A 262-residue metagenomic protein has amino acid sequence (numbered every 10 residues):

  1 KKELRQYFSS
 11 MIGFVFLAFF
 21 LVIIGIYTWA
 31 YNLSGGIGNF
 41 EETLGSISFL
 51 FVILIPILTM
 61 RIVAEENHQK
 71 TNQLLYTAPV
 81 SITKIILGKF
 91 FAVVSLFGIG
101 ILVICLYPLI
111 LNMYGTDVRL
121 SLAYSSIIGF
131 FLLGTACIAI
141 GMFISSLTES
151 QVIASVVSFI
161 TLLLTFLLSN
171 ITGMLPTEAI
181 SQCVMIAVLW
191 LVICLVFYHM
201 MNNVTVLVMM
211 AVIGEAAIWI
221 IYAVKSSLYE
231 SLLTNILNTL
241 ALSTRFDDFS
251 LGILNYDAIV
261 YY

Functional and structural regions predicted by a protein language model:
K1-E66, F90, L106, Y198-M201 (+3 more regions): Hydrophobic alpha-helical transmembrane segments
K2-Q6, Q73-T77, N235-N238: Short amphipathic alpha-helical coupling elements at transmembrane boundaries
F8, P79, L147-T148, I253: Helix-loop interface residues and adjacent transmembrane-helix termini in multi-pass membrane transporters, primarily
I12-L17, A92-I99, Q182: Select subsegments of transmembrane alpha-helices in polytopic membrane proteins, especially boundary-proximal
G13-F14, I85, I153-S155, I259: Alpha-helical transmembrane segments and their helix-entry boundary regions
I24-W29, G35-E41, L50, A92-S158 (+2 more regions): Secretory targeting signals
Y31-G38, A154-Y262: Terminal transmembrane helical anchor/hairpin motif
I62-A92: Helix-loop-helix units of permease transmembrane domains in multi-pass membrane transporters, especially ABC
